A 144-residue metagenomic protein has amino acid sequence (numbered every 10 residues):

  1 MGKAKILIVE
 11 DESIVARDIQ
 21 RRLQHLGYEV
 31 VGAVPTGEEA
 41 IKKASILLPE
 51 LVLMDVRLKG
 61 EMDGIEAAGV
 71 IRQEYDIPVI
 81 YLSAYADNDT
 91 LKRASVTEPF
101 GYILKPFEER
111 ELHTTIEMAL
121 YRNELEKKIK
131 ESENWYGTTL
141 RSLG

Functional and structural regions predicted by a protein language model:
M1-L7: Non-catalytic signal-transmission and effector/linker regions of two-component phosphorelay proteins
G2, R17-D18, R93, E131-G144: PAS/LOV and related PAS-like sensory modules
A4, E12-G32: Two-component/phosphorelay signaling modules centered on CheY-like receiver
R17, M62-E66, Q73, I80 (+1 more regions): Alpha4 helix (beta4-alpha4-beta5 surface) of REC/receiver domains from two-component response regulators
A33, V52, V79, Y102-I103: Two-component signal transduction core modules
A33-K42, D63-G64: Helix N-cap/capping motif at the beta->alpha junctions
L47-M54, L58: Active-site beta3 strand of CheY-like receiver
D89, F107-I116, E124: C-terminal output helix
